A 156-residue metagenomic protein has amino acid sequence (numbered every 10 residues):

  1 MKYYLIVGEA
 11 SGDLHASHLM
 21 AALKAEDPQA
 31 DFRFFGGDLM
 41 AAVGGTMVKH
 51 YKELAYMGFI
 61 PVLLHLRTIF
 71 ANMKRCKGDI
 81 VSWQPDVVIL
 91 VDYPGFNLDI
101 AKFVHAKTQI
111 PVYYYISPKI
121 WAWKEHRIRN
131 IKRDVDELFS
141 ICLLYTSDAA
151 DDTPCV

Functional and structural regions predicted by a protein language model:
M1-L39: N-terminal subdomain of nucleotide-sugar transferases
L5-V7, R33-D79: Conserved nucleotide-sugar phosphate-binding/catalytic loop shared by glycosyltransferases and other
A42, V88-A106: An aromatic- and histidine-rich active-site surface loop
R75-G95: Short N-terminal targeting/anchoring amphipathic segment
I89, V135-C142: A short beta-strand/loop micro-motif in the catalytic core of glycosyltransferases that engages the nucleotide-sugar
V112-H126: A short, histidine- and acid-enriched strand-loop-helix "catalytic/donor-clamping" loop that lines the nucleotide-sugar
A122-D136: A conserved, positively charged/aromatic
Y145-D152: Conserved small/polar residues in nucleotide/adenosyl-binding loops
